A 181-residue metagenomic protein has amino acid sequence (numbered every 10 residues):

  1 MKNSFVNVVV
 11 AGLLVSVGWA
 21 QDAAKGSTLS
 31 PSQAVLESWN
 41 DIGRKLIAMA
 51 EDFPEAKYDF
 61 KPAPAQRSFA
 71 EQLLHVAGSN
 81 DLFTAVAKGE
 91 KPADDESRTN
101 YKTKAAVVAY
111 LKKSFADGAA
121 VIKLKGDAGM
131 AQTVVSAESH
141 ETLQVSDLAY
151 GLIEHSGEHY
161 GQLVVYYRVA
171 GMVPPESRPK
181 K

Functional and structural regions predicted by a protein language model:
M1-V6: Positively charged n-region of N-terminal signal peptides that target proteins for export
N7-V17: Bacterial N-terminal signal peptides
G18-D22, G26: Boundary at the C-terminal end of the N-terminal hydrophobic targeting segment
A23, A120, S177-K181: Feature for soluble, non-membrane regions of globular proteins
G26-S38: N-terminal beta-strand motif that seeds the catalytic metal site of vicinal oxygen chelate
L36-N40, R44-I47, K57-E96, S136-K181: Short, contiguous alpha-helical
S38, K102-S136, L143-E158: Acidic/histidine-rich alpha-helical segments that form the ligand environment of transition-metal centers
D52-Y58, I122-A131, R168-P174: Surface-exposed helix-capping loop/turn segments at secondary-structure junctions
